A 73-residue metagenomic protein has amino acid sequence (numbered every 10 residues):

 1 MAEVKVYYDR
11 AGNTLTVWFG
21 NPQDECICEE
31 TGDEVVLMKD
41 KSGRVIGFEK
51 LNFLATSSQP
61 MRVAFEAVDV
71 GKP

Functional and structural regions predicted by a protein language model:
M1-P73: Small, basic N-terminal interaction modules of short regulatory proteins
